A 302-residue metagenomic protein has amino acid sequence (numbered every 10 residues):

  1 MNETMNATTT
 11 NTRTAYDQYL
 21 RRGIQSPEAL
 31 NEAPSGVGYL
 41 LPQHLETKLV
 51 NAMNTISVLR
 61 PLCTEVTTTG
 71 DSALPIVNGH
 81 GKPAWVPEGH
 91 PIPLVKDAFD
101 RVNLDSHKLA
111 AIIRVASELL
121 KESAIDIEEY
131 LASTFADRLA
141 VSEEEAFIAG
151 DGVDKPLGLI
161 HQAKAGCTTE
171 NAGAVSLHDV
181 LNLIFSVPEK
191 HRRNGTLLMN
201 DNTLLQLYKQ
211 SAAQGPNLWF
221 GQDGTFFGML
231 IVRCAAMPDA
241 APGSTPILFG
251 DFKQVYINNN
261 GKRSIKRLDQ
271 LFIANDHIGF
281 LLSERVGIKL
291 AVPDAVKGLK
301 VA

Functional and structural regions predicted by a protein language model:
M1-A98, V102: Assembly-associated, polar helix/coil segments characteristic of icosahedral protein shells
H44-T55, I127-F135, L139-E143, F147 (+3 more regions): Short, Φ-rich (hydrophobic/aromatic) sequence segments
L62, G70, V77-G79, V115-E118 (+2 more regions): Fold-independent oxyanion-binding glycine-rich loops and adjacent beta-strand/coil segments at enzyme active sites
T68-D71, D151-V286, A295-K300: Extended oligomerization regions of viral-like shell subunits
A73, G79-H80, H90, E118 (+3 more regions): Residue-level marker of positions within ordered structural domains that often coincide with functionally constrained
P75, G79-G81, W85-V86, A140 (+3 more regions): Signal for well-folded cores of large energy- and translation-related assemblies
I76, K82-V86, E122-A124, Q206-Y208 (+1 more regions): Short helix/loop capping segments that flank catalytic or ligand/cofactor-binding pockets
P91-S186, S283, K297-A302: Alpha-helical scaffold segments that mediate packing/assembly in large oligomeric complexes
